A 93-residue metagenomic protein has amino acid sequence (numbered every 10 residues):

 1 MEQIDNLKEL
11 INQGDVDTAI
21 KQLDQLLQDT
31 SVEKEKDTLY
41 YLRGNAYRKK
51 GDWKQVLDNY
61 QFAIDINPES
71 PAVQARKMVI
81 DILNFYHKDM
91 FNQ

Functional and structural regions predicted by a protein language model:
D5, E35, Y41-L42, K49 (+1 more regions): "A position-specific structural signal for the A-helix of alpha-solenoid helical repeats
E33-E35, N67-M78, K88-D89: Boundary/linker segments of alpha-helical solenoid repeat arrays
R48-Q55, I80-Q93: Alpha-helical linker/edge segments of TPR/alpha-solenoid repeat scaffolds and analogous pre-/post-domain helices
